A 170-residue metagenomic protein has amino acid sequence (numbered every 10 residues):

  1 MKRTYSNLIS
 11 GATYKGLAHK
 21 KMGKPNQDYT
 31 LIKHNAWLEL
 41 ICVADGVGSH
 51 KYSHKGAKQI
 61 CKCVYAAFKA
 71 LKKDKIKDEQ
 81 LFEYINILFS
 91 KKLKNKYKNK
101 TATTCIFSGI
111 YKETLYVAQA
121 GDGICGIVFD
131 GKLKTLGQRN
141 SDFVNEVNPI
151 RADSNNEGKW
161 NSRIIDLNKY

Functional and structural regions predicted by a protein language model:
M1-Y170: PP2C/PPM-type serine/threonine phosphatase catalytic domain
